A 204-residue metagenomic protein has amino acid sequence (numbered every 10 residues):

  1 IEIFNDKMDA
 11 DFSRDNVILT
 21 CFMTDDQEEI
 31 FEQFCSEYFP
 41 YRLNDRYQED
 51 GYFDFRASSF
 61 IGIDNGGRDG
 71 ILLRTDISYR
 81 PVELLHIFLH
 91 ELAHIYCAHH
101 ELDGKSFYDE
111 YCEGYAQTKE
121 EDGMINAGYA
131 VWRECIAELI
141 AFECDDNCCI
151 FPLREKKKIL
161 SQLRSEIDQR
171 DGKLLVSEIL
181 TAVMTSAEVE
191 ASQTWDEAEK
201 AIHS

Functional and structural regions predicted by a protein language model:
I1-L19, E29, S36-F39: Zn2+-dependent metallopeptidase catalytic core
D25-I30, R46-Q48: Short, surface-exposed loop/strand segments
E37-F88, L92-H99: Active-site scaffold of zinc-dependent metalloenzymes
V82-E83, C97-W132: Post-HEXXH active-site segment of zinc metalloproteases
A93, C97-E101, A141-C149: Hydrophobic/aromatic-lined pockets within catalytic cores
G104-D109, D146-Q162: Short acidic alpha-helical/loop segments enriched in Asp/Glu that coordinate divalent cations
A130-D145: An active-site-proximal "capping" alpha-helix that borders the catalytic cofactor pocket
R154-S204: Pan-zinc metallopeptidase signature
